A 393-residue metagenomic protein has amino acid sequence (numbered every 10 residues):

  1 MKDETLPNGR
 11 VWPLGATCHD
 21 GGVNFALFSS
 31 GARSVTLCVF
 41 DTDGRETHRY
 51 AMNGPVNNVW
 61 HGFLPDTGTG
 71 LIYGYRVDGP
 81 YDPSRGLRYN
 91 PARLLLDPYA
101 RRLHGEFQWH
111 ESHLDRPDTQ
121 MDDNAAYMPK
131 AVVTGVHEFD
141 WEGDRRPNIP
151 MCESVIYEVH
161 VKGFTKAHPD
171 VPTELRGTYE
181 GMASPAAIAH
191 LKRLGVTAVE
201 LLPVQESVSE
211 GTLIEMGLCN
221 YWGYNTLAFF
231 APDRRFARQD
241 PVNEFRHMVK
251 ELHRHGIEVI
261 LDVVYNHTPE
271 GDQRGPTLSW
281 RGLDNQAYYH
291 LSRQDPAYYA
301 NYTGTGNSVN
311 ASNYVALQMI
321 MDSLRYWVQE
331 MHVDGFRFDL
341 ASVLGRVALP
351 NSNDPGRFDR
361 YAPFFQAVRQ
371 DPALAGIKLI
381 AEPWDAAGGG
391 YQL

Functional and structural regions predicted by a protein language model:
M1-R235: N-terminal structural segment of carbohydrate-active enzymes
N24-A26, S154-V155, T197-E200, G256-E258 (+2 more regions): Beta-sheet entry/capping signal
S30, A373-A375: Proline-centered flexible-loop/turn and helix-kink motifs
G31, V263, P383: Nucleotide-sugar donor-binding loop of glycosyltransferases
D82, V343-G345, A386: Structural signature of outer-membrane beta-barrel domains
H160-H332, L340-Q370: Substrate-binding/active-site clefts of carbohydrate-active enzymes
S352, R360, F365-R369, G376-L393: Polar, glycine-rich mid-to-C-terminal structural blocks that act as macromolecule-binding/assembly scaffolds
